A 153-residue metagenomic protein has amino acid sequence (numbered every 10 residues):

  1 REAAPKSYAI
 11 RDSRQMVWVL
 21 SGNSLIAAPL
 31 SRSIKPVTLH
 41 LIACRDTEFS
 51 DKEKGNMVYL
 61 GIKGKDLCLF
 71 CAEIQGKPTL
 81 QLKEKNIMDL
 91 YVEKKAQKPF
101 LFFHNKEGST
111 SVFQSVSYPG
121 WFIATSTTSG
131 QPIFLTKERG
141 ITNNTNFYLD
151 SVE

Functional and structural regions predicted by a protein language model:
R1-E153: Lectin-like carbohydrate-binding module/patch detector with strong preference for beta-trefoil
